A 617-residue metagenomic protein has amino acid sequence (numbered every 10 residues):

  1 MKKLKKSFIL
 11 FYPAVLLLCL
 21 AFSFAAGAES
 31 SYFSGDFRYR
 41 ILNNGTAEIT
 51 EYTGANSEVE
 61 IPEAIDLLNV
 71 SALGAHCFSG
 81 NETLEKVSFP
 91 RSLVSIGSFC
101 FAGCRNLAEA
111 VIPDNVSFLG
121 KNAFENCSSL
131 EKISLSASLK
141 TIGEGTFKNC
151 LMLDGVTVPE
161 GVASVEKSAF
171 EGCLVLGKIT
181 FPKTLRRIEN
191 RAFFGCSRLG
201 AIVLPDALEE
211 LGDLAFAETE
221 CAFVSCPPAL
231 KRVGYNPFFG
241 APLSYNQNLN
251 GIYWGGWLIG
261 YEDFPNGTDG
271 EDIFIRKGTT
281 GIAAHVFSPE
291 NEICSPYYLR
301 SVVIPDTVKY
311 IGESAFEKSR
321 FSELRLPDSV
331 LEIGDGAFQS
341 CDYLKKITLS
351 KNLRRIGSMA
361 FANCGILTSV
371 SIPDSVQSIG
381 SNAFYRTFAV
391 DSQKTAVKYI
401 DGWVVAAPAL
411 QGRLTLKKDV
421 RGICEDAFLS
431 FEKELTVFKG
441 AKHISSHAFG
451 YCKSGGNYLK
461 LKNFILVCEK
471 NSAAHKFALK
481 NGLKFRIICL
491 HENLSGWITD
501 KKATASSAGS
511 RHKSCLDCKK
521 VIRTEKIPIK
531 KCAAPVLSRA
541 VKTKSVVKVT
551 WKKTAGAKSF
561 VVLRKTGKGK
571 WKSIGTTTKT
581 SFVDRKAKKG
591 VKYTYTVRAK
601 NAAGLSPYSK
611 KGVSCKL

Functional and structural regions predicted by a protein language model:
D36-G45, G54-S71, E82-S95, R105-F118 (+17 more regions): Structural signature of tandem-repeat unit edges
A75-C77, G97-C100, G120-A123, G143-T146 (+11 more regions): Consensus positions within tandem repeat domains that build extended binding/scaffold surfaces
S495-G496, K531-A540: Proline-enriched interdomain boundary motifs that mark the N-terminal boundary and often initiate the first structured
S545-G556: Conserved aromatic anchor
T554-S573: Extracellular low-complexity, O-glycosylation-prone stalks/linkers
S573-K579: Short beta-strand segments within Ig-like beta-sandwich modules, predominantly Fibronectin type-III
D584-L605: Beta-strand-rich modules
A602-L617: Extracellular fibronectin type III
